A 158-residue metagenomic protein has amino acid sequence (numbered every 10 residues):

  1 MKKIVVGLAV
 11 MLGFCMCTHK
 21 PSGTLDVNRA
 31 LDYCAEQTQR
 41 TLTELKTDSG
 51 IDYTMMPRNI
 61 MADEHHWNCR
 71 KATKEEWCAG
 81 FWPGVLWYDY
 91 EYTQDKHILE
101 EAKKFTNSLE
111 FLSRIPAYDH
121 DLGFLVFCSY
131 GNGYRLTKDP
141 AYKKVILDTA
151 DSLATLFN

Functional and structural regions predicted by a protein language model:
M1-L25: Bacterial Sec-dependent N-terminal signal peptides
K20-N158: Glycan-recognition and catalytic cores of secretory/periplasmic carbohydrate-active enzymes
